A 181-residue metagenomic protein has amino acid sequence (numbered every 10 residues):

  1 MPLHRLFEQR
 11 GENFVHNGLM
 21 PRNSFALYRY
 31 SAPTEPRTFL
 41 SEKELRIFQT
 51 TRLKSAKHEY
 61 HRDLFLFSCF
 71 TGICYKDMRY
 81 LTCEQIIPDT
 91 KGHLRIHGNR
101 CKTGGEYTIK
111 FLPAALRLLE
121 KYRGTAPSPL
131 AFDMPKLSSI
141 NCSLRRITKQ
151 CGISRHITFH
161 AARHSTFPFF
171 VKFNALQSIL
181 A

Functional and structural regions predicted by a protein language model:
M1-F14, S24, Y28, F111: Non-catalytic DNA-binding core/recognition domains of DNA-processing enzymes
N17-Y75, H93: Basic, Lys/Arg- and aromatic-enriched nucleic-acid-binding interface segment
R29-E44, Y80-E120: Conserved tyrosine-mediated DNA breakage-rejoining catalytic core shared by Y-recombinases
Y60-H61, P135-S138, S154-N174: Short basic/aromatic active-site micro-motif
L66, F70, K76-D77, R146 (+1 more regions): C-terminal catalytic core of tyrosine-transesterase DNA break-rejoin enzymes
I73-C74, K102, Y107, R163: Short, cationic motifs built from Arg/Lys/His that form the positively charged side of catalytic pockets
Q85-G92, S154, A175-A181: Short, polar N-cap/turn motifs at the start of nucleic acid-interacting alpha helices
L112-R155: Active-site/catalytic core of tyrosine-dependent DNA strand-transfer enzymes
